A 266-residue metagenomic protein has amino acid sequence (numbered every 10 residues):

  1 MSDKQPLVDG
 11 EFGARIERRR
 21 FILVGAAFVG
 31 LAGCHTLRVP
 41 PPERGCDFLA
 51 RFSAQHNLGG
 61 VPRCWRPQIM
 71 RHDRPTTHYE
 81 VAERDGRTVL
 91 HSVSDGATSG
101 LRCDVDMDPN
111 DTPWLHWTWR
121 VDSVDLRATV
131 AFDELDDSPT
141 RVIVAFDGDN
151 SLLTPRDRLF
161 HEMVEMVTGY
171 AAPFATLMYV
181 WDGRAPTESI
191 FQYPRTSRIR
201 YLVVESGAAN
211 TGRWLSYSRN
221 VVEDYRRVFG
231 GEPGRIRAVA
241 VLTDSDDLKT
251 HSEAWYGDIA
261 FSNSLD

Functional and structural regions predicted by a protein language model:
M1-E17, V24-A32: N-terminal secretory signal peptides
H35-M70, P155-R156, F160: Extracellular carbohydrate-recognition regions
F52, V239, I259-F261: Extracellular beta-strand elements of beta-rich domains used for carbohydrate recognition/degradation or cell-matrix
T77-S99: Short carbohydrate-recognition loop motifs
S92-D111, V124-R127, T196-V204: Secreted extracellular polysaccharide-interacting domains
D137, D147-R195: Extracellular/luminal beta-rich ligand-recognition and adhesion surfaces characterized by aromatic-Gly/Pro-enriched
P139-V142, S197-G207, T211-K249: Extracellular beta-strand ligand-recognition surfaces/modules
A254-S264: Exposed low-complexity, polar/acidic, P/S/T/G-rich flexible segments that act as propeptides, protease-susceptible
